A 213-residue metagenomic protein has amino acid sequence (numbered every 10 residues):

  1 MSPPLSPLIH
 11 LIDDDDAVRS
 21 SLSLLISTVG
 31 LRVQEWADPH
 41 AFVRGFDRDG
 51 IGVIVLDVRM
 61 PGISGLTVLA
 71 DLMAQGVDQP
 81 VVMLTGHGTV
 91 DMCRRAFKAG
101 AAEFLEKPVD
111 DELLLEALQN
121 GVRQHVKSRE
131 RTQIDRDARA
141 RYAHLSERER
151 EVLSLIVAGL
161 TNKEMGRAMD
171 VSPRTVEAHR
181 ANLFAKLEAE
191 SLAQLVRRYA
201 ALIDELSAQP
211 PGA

Functional and structural regions predicted by a protein language model:
H10, D49-V55: Active-site beta3 strand of CheY-like receiver
A37-D38, S64-T67: Acidic catalytic/metal-coordinating carboxylates
D57, T85: Active-site residues of response regulator receiver
M60: Receiver (REC) domain active-site loop signature in two-component systems and cognate sites in sensor histidine kinases
T89-D91, L105, V109-L118, E164 (+1 more regions): C-terminal output helix
T161-Q194: Recognition helix of helix-turn-helix DNA-binding domains
A181-A213: Basic, Lys/Arg-enriched C-terminal extension of HTH/homeodomain DNA-binding domains
